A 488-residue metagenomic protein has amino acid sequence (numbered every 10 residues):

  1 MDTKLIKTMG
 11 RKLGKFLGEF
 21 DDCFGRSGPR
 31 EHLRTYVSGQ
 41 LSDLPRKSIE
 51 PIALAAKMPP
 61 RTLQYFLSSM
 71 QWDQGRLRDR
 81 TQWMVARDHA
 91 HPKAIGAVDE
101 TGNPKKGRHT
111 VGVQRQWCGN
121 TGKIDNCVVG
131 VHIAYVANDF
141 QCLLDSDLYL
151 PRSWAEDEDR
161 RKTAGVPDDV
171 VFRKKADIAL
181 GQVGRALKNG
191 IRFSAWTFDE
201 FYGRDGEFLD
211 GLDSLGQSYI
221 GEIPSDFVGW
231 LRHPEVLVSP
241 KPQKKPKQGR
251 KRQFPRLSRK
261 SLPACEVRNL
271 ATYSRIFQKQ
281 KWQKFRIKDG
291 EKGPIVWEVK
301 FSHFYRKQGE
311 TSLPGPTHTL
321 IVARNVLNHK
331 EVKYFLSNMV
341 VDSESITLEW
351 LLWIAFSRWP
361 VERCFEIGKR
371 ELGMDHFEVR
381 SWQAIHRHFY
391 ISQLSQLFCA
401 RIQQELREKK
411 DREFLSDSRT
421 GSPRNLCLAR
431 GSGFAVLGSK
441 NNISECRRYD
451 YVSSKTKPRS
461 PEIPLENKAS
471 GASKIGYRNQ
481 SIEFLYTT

Functional and structural regions predicted by a protein language model:
M1-G25: Basic, low-complexity segments
T8, D159-I178: Glycine-rich phosphate-binding "P-loop"
G14, D139-A164, D168, P224 (+5 more regions): An anionic, glycine-rich sequence signature occurring as long contiguous blocks
G28-R108, I220, K245-N269, Y273 (+2 more regions): Electropositive nucleic-acid engagement tracts
I52, P92-K106, I133, A195-R204 (+4 more regions): Short, conserved catalytic/metal-binding motifs centered on acidic residues
S68-R152, D157, K162, K300 (+1 more regions): Active-site-proximal, Lys/Arg-enriched surface segment that forms a nucleic-acid-binding/basic interface patch
R80-V85, D169-S194: Short, basic/hydrophobic alpha-helical segments
I346-A355, K369-H386, L406: Short, solvent-exposed helix-loop connector elements
